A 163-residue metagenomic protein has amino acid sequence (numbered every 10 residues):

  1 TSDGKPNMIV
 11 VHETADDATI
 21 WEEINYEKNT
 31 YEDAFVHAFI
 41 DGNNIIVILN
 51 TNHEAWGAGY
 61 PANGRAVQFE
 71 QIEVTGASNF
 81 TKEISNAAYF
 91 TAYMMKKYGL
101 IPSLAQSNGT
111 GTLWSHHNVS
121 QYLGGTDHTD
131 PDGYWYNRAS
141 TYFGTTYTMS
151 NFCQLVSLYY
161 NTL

Functional and structural regions predicted by a protein language model:
T1-A105: Active-site-adjacent loop/helix surface patches within enzyme catalytic domains that shape the substrate-binding cleft
S2, A77-L163: Basic/polar, cationic surfaces and motifs that engage anionic cell-wall and phosphate/carboxylate ligands
